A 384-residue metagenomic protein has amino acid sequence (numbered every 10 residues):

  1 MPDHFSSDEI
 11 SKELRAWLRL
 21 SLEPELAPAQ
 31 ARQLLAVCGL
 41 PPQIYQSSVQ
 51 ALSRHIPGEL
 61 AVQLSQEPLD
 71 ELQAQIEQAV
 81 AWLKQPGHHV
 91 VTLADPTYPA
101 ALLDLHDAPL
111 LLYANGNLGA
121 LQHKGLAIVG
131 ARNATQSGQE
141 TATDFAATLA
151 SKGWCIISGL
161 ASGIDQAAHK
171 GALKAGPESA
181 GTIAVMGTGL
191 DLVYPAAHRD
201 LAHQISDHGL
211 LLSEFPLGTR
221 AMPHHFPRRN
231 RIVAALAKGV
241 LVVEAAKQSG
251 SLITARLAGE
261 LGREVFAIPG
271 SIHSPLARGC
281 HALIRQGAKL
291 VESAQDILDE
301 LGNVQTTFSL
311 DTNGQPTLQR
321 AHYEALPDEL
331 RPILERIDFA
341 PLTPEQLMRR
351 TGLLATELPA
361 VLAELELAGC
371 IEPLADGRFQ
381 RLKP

Functional and structural regions predicted by a protein language model:
M1-T97, P344, A368-G377, L382-P384: Short, small/acidic-rich helices and loops at N termini and domain boundaries of DNA replication/processing enzymes
P2-E13, V90-P384: Glycine-biased, small-residue-rich flexible motifs in mid-sequence functional cores and linkers
